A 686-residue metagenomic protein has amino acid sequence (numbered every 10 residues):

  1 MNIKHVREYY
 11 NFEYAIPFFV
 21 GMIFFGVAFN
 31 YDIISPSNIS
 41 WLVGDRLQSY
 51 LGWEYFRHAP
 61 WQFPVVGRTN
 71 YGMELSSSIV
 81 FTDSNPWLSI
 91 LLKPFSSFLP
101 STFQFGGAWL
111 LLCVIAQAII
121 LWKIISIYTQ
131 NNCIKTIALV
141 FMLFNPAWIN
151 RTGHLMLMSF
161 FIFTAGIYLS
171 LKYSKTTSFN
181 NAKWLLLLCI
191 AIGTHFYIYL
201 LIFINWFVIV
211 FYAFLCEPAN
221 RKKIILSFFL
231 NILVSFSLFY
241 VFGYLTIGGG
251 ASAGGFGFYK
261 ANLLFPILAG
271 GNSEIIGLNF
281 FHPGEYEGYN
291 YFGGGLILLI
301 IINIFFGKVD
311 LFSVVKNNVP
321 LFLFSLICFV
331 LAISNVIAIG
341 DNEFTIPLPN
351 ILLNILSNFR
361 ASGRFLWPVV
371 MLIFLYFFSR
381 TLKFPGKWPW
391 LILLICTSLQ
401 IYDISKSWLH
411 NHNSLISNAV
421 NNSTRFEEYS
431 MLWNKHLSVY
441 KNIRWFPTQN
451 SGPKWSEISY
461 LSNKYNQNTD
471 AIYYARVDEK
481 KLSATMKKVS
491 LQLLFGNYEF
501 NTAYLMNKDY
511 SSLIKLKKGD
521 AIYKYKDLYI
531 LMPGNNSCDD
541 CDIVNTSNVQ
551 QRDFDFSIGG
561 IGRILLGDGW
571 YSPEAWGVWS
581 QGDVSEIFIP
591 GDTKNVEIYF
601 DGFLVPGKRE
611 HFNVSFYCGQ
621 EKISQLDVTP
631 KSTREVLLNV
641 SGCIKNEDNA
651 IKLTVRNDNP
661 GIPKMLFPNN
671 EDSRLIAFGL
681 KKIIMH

Functional and structural regions predicted by a protein language model:
M1-I34, L226-N231, D310-S325: Start-transfer (signal-anchor) and selected internal transmembrane alpha helices of multi-pass inner/ER membrane
M22-A116, N145, A269-N272: Membrane-interface coil-to-helix junctions
G26-Y31, V140-T152, L238-G248, L263-E274 (+2 more regions): Membrane-interface helix-loop junctions at the exits of transmembrane helices
V43, V234-I304: Periplasmic/ER-lumenal interhelical loops and adjacent helix-loop junctions in multi-pass membrane proteins
V80-P86, F103-V114, F141-I167, G193-L201 (+2 more regions): Membrane-interface micro-motifs in multi-pass membrane enzymes
L111, I115-I124, C133-S174, N180-A213 (+2 more regions): Membrane-embedded helix bundles of polyisoprenyl
F207, F229-L233, L326, L375 (+1 more regions): Signature aromatic-anchored transmembrane alpha helix within multi-pass, membrane-resident enzymes that catalyze glycan
S438, Y474-H686: C-terminal luminal/periplasmic domains and tails of membrane-associated envelope-modifying transferases
